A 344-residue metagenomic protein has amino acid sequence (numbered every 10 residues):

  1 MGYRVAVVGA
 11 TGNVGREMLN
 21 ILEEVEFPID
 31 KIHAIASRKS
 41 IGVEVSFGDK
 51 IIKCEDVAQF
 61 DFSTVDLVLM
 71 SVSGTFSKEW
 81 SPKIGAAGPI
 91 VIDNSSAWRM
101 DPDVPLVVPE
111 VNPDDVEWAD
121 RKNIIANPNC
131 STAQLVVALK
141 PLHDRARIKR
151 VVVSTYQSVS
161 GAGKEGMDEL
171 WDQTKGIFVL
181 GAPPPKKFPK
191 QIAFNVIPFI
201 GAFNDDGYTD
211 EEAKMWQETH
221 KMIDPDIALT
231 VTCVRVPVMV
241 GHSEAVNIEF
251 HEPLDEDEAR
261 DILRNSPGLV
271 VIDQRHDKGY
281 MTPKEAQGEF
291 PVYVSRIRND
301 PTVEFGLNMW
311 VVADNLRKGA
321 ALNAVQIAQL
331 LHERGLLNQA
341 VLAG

Functional and structural regions predicted by a protein language model:
M1-I192, A228, D261, R275 (+5 more regions): N-terminal Rossmann-like NAD(P) cofactor-binding subdomain of oxidoreductases, focused on the glycine-rich
L19, W216-H220, R260, R264: Generic solvent-exposed, charged/amphipathic alpha-helical segments that serve as macromolecular interface scaffolds
R38-S40, C130-S131, T155-A162, V196-F203 (+2 more regions): Glycine-rich beta-alpha junction loops
A119-A126, N195-D206, M309-V311: Helix-loop-beta segment of a Rossmann-like dinucleotide-binding subdomain
N123-Q134, G207-W216, K221, G319-N323: A glycine-rich, Thr/Ser-enriched phosphate-binding loop motif common to dinucleotide/cofactor-binding enzymes
I192-M239: Oxyanion-binding "anion nests"
I227-G344: C-terminal active-site/capping subdomain that shapes the small-molecule cofactor and substrate pocket of enzyme
